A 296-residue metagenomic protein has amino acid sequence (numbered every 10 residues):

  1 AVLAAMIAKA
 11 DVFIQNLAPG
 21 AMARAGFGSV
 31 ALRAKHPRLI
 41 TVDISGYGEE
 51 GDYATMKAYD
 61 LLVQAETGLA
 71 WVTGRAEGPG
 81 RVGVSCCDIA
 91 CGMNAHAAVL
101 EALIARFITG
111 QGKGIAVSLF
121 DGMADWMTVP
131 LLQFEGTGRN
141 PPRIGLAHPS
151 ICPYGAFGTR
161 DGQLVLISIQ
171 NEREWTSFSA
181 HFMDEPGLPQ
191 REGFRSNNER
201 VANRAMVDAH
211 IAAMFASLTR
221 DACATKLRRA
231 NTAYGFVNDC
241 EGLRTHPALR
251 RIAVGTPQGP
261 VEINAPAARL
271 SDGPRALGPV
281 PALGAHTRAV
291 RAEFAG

Functional and structural regions predicted by a protein language model:
A1-A34, A216: A structured beta-alpha segment of the ubiquitous adenosine-cofactor-binding alpha/beta core
A23-I169: Active-site-adjacent "lid/gating" segments in soluble enzymes
C91-A95, E174, T287: Catalytic-loop motifs flanking and including active-site residues across diverse enzymes
I144-P149, G155-A156, A202, Q258-V261 (+1 more regions): Short Gly/Pro-enriched turn/cap motifs at secondary-structure boundaries
P153-A230, Y234: Aromatic-enriched alpha-helical interface/lid elements that frame and gate functional surfaces
R228-I252: Conserved PLP cofactor-binding pocket of PLP-dependent enzymes
V254-G296: Flexible, small-/acidic-enriched active-site or ligand-binding loops
